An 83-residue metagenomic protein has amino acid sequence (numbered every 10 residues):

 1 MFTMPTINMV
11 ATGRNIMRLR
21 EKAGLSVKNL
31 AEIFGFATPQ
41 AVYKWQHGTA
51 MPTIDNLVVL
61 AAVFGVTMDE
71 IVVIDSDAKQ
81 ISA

Functional and structural regions predicted by a protein language model:
M1-K22: A short, Lys/Arg-rich alpha-helix, primarily the initiator
M1-T6, A62, V72-A83: Short, charged recognition helix plus adjacent turn of helix-turn-helix-like nucleic-acid-binding domains
M17, K28, V58: Residues within the helices of the helix-turn-helix
R20, A31, A61: The alpha-helix within a helix-turn-helix
G24-K44: Short alpha-helical DNA-recognition segment
W45-Q46, N56, D75: DNA major-groove recognition helix of helix-turn-helix
D55-E70: DNA major-groove recognition helix of helix-turn-helix/homeodomain DNA-binding modules
